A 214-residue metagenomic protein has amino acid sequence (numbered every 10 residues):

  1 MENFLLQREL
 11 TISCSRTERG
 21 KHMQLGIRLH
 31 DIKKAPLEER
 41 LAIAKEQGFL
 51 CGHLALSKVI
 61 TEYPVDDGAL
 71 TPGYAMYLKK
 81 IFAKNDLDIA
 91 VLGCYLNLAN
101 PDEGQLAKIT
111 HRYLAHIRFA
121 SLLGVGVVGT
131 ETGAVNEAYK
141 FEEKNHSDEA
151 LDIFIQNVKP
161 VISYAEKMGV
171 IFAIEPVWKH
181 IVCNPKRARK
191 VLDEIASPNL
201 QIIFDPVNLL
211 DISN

Functional and structural regions predicted by a protein language model:
F4-L5: Short hydrophobic targeting helices and cationic amphipathic motifs that mediate membrane/organellar targeting
L25-L29, G52-L54, I89-C94, V128-T130 (+2 more regions): Hydrophobic faces of well-ordered beta-strands that scaffold small-molecule active sites in alpha/beta enzyme cores
E38-E39, M76-Y77, I81-N85, L98-F204 (+1 more regions): Active-site acidic/histidine proton-transfer and metal-coordination neighborhood in alpha/beta enzyme cores
R40-K58, G124: Catalytic domains of carbohydrate-active enzymes, especially glycoside hydrolases
R40-L41, I60-A69, R189, N208-N214: Gly/Pro-rich active-site loop or hairpin
A55-Y77, T132-Y139: Glycine-rich, proline-tolerant flexible connector loops at the mouths of alpha/beta enzymes
